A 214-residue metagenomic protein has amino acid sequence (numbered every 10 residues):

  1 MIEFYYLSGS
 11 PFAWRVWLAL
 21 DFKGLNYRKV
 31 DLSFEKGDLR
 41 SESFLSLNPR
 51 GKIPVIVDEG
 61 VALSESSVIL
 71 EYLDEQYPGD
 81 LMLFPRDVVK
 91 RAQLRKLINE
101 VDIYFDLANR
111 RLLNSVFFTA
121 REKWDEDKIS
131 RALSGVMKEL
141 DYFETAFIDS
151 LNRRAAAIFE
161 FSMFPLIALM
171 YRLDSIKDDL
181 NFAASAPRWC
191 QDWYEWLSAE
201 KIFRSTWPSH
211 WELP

Functional and structural regions predicted by a protein language model:
M1-K128: GST-like domain detector, emphasizing the conserved glutathione-binding G-site in the N-terminal thioredoxin-like
L45, A92-R95, S130, S162 (+2 more regions): Generic structural signal for individual residues within well-ordered alpha-helical segments across diverse proteins
D80-R86, L151-A155, R204-S209: Short, hydrophobic secondary-structure boundary micro-motifs
I103-E195, A199: GST-like fold's C-terminal all-alpha helical module
H210-P214: Carbohydrate-binding/catalytic loop surfaces
